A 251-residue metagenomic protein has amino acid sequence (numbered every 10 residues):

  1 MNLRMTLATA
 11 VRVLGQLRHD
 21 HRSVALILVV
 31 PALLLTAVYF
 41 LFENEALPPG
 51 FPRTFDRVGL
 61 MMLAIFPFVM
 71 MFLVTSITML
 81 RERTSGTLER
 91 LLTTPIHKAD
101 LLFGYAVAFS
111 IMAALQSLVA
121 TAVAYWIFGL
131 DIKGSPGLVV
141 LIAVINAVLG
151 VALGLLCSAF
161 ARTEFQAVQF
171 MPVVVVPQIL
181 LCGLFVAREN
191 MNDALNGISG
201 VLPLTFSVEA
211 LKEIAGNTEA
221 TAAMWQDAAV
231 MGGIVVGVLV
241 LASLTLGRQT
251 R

Functional and structural regions predicted by a protein language model:
N2-L88, A99-S117, W126-V139, A143 (+3 more regions): Transmembrane helix-boundary elements of multi-pass transport/secretion proteins, especially ABC-type permease modules
A37-A46, A161-V201: Transmembrane helix segments
Y39-F40, I77, T121, Y125 (+6 more regions): Transmembrane alpha-helix boundary and packing residues in multipass membrane permease domains and related
M62-V69, S110, V144, V148 (+2 more regions): Hydrophobic transmembrane alpha-helices
R90-K98, F160: Short helix-to-coil transition segments within interhelical loops that connect adjacent transmembrane helices
G134, G150-V151, Q166-Q169, C182 (+1 more regions): Extended hydrophobic-aromatic, low-complexity segments
L138-A161, I179-C182, G232-L241: Hydrophobic alpha-helical transmembrane segments of polytopic membrane proteins
L184-A228: Terminal transmembrane helical anchor/hairpin motif
